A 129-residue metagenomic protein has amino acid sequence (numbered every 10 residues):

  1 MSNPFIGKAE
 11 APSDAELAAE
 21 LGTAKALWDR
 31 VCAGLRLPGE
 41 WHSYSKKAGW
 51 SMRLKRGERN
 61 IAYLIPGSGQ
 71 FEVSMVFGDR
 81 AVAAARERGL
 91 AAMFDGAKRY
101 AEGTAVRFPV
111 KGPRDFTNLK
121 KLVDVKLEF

Functional and structural regions predicted by a protein language model:
M1-A33, S45: Charge-rich, low-complexity N-terminal segments
C32-R36, D124: Generic solvent-exposed, charged/amphipathic alpha-helical segments that serve as macromolecular interface scaffolds
R36-S43: Charged, well-structured alpha/beta interaction segments
S43-G103: Short, conserved beta-strand/beta-arch hydrophobic-aromatic motifs that form part of recognition grooves or interface
G96-F129: Well-ordered alpha/beta subsegment
